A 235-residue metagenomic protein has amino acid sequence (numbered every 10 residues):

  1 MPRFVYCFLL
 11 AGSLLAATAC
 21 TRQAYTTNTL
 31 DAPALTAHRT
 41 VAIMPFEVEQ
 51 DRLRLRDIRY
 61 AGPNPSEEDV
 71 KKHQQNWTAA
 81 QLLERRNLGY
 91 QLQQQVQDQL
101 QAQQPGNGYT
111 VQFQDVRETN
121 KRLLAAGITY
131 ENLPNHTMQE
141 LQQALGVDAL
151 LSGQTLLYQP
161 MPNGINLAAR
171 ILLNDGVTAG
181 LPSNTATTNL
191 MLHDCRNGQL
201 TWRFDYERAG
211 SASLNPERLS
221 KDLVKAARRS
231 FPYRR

Functional and structural regions predicted by a protein language model:
M1-R22: Sec-dependent bacterial lipoprotein signal peptides
F8-A11, E118-L123, T155-N163: A generic short-segment signal for beta-strand/edge and adjacent turn/coil regions
L10, I128, T188: Short, flexible active-site loop motifs that bind/organize anionic cofactors or intermediates
G12, A16-A17, A42, A149 (+1 more regions): Small side chains
G12, P33-L35, P105: A generic structural signal for short, solvent-exposed coil/turn residues that cap or connect secondary-structure
C20-L53, A144, L157-I171, D175-R235: C-terminal/domain-edge helix-coil "capping" segments
Q50-Q154, C195-Y206, A226: N-terminal segment of the mature soluble domain
